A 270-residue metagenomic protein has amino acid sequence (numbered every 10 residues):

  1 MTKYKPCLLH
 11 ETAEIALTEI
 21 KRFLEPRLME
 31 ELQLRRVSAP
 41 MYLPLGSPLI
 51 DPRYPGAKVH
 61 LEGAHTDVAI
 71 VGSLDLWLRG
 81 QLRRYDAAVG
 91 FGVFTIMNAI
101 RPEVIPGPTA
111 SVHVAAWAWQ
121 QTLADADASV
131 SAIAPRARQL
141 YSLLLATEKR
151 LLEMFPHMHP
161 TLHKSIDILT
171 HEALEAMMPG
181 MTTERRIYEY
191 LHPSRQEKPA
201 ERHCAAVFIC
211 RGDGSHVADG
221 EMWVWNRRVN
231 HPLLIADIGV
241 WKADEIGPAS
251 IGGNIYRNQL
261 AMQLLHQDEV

Functional and structural regions predicted by a protein language model:
M1-A110, Q120-T122: Class II aminoacyl-tRNA synthetase-like tRNA-binding/catalytic domains
P6-A13, Q120-A134, I255-E269: Short histidine-centered catalytic/ligand-binding loop motif
L34-L43, K149-L162, E269: Short glycine-rich, low-complexity/disordered patches
S38-G56, I166-M177, E201-R202, F208 (+1 more regions): Beta-rich nucleic-acid/ligand-interaction surfaces
A88-G90, S111-H113, E201-H203, A218: A short, structural micro-pattern
V93, V114-A118, C204-A206, E221: Extracellular structured ligand-interaction cores
T95-E189: Extended, charged alpha-beta segments that form solvent-exposed binding/catalytic grooves in nucleic-acid-handling
N98-I100, H171-V270: A translation/RNA-centric and nucleic-acid-associated enzymatic feature enriched in Class II aminoacyl-tRNA synthetases
